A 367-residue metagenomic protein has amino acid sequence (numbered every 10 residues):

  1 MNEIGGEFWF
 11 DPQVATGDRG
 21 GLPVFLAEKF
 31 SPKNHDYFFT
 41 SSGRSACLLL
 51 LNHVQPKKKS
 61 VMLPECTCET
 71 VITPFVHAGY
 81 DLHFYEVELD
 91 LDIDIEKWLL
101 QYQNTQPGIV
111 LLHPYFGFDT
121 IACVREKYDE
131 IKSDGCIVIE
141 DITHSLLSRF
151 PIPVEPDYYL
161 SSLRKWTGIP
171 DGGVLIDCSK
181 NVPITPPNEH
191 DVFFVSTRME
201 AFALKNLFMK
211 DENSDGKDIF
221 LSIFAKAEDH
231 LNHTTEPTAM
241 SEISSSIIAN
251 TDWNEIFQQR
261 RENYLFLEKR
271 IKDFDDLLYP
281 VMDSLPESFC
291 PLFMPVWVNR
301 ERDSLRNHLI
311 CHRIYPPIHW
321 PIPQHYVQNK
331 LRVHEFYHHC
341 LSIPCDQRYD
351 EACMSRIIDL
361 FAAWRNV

Functional and structural regions predicted by a protein language model:
M1-P56, E255, R356, A362-V367: Conserved PLP-binding active-site segment in aminotransferase class I/II-type PLP enzymes
P23, C66-E69, I142-P151, E301: Short, polar loop motifs at secondary-structure junctions
F30-P32, I72-H77, S148-P156, N206-N213 (+2 more regions): Short loop/helix-cap segments at secondary-structure boundaries that form the rim of catalytic
N34-F38, G43, T67, L111-L112 (+1 more regions): PLP-dependent aminotransferase class I/II
L50-T105: Conserved PLP-anchoring active-site segment centered on the Schiff-base-forming lysine
L82, V138-I139, P316: Hydrophobic beta-strand scaffold residues
L91-I184, D346: Active-site phosphate-binding strand-loop segment of PLP-dependent enzymes
